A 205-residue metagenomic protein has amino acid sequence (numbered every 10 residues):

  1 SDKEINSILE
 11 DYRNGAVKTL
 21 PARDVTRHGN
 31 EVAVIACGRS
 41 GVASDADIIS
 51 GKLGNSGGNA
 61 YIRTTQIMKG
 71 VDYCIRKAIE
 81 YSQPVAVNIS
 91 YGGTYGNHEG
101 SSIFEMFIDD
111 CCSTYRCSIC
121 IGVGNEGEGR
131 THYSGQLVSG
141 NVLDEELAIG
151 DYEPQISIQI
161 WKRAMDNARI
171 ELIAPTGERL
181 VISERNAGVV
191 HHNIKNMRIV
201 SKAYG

Functional and structural regions predicted by a protein language model:
S1-T65, S82, R116, P154 (+1 more regions): Subtilisin-like serine protease catalytic core
L20-R23, G38-R39, F107-I108, E145-L147 (+1 more regions): Generic recognition of flexible, low-complexity loop/linker segments
N55-L137, Y152-L180, A187-G188, I194-G205: Substrate-binding/access-modulating region of protease and related hydrolase catalytic domains
L137-G150: Non-catalytic, beta-strand-enriched accessory regions in extracellular/secretory proteins and membrane protein
